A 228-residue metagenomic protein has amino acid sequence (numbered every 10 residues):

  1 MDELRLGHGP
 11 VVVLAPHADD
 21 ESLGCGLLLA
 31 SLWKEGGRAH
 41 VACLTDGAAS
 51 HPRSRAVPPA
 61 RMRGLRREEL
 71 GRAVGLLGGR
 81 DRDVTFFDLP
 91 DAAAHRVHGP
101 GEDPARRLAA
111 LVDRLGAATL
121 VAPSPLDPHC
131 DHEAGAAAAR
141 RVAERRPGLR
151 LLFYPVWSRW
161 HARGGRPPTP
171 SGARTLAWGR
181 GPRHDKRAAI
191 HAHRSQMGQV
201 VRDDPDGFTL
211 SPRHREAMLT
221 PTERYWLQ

Functional and structural regions predicted by a protein language model:
M1-F153, A188-A192, D206-F208, H214: Active-site beta-strand->loop->alpha-helix modules in alpha/beta enzyme cores, enriched in Gly/His/Asp(Glu)
H51, F86, A94-V97, P167-S171 (+1 more regions): Aromatic-residue hotspot detector
P90-H95, R159-A162, P182-H184: A short acidic, often aromatic-flanked loop/helix-cap motif at beta-alpha or helix-coil junctions that lines enzyme
R146-P168: Short, flexible loop segments at boundaries between secondary-structure elements
A162-D206: A conserved mid-domain beta-alpha-beta active-site/ligand-binding segment of alpha/beta enzyme cores
M197-Q228: C-terminal and late-domain segments of enzyme folds
